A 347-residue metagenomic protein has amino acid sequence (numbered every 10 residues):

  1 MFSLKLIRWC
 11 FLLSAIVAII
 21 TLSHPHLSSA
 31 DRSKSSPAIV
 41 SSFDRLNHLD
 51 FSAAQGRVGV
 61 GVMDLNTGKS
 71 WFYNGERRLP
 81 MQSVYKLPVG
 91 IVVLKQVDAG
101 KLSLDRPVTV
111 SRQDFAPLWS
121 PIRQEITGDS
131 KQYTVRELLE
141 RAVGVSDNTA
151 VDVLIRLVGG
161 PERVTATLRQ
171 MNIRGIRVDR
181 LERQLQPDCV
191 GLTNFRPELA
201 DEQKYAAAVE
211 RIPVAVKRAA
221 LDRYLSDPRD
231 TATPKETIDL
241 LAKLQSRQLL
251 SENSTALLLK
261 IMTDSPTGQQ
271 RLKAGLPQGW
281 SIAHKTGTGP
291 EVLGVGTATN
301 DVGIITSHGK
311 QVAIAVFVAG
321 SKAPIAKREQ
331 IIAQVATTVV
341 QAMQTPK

Functional and structural regions predicted by a protein language model:
F2-S14, I19-S52, R156, P161 (+2 more regions): Structured C-terminal helix/loop/strand segments within mature extracytoplasmic catalytic/sensor domains
S28-L192: Active-site-adjacent loops and short helices of periplasmic peptidoglycan-processing enzymes
K69-S70, E125-G128, A219-D222, V316-V318: A short small-residue
V110-P121, F195-P197, Y205, T286-G303: A broadly tuned preference for mixed-charge, low-complexity surface segments
P121-I122, Q170, E182-R183, R196-P197 (+4 more regions): Short alpha-helix boundary/capping motifs
S130-V135, A215, D227-P228, T297-T299: Glycine-rich, flexible loop segments associated with nucleotide phosphate handling
D147-R156, R177-E182, P197-V214, V295-S307 (+1 more regions): Short, highly charged low-complexity linear segments
I176-N253: Active-site-proximal helix/loop microenvironment of the serine DD-peptidase/beta-lactamase transpeptidase fold
